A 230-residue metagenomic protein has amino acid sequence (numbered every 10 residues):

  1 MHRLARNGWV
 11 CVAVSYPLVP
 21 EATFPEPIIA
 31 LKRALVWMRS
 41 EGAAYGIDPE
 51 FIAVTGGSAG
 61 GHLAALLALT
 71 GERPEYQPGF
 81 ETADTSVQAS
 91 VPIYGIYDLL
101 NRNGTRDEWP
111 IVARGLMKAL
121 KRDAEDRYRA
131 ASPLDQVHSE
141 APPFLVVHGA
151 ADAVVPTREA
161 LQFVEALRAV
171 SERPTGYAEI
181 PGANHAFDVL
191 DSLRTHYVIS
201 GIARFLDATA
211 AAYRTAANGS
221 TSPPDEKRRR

Functional and structural regions predicted by a protein language model:
M1-R230: Alpha/beta-hydrolase superfamily serine-hydrolase fold, recognizing
